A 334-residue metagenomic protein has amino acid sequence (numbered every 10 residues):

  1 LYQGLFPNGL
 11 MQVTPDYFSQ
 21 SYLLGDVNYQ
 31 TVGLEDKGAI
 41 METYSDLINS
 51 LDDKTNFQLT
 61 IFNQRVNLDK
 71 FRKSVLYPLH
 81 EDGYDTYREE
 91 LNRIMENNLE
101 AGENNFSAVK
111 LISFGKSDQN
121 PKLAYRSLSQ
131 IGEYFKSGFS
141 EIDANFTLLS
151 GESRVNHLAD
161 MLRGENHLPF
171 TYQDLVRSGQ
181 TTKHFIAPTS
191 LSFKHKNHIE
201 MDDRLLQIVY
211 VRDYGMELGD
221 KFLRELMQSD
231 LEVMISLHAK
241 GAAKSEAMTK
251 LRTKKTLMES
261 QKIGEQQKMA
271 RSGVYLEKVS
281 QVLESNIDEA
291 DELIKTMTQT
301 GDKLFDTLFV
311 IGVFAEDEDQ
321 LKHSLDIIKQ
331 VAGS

Functional and structural regions predicted by a protein language model:
L1-S334: Extended, folded cores of ATP/NTP-driven motor/assembly subunits in large transport and secretion machines
